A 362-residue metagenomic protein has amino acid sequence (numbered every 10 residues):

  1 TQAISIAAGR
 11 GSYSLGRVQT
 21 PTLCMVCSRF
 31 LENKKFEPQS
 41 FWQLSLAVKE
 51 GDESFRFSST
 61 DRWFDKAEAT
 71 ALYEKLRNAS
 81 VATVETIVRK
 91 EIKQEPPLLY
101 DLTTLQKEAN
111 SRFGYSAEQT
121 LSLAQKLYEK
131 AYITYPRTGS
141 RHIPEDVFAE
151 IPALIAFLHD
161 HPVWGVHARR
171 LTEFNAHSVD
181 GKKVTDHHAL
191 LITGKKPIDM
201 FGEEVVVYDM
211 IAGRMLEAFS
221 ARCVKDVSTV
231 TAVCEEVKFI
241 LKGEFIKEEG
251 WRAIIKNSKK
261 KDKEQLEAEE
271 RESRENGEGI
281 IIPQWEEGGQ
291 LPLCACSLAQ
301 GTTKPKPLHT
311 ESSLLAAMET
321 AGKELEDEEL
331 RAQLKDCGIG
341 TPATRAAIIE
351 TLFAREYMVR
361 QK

Functional and structural regions predicted by a protein language model:
T1-E91, V184-E249, A253: Phosphate-backbone binding and catalysis cores of DNA-processing enzymes
L23, S258, R345-A347: Residue-level recognition of conserved structural "scaffold" positions that shape functional pockets and channels
T70-V207, M215, F219, C223-V227 (+1 more regions): Structured DNA-binding interfaces in DNA transaction proteins
H142, A149-L154, K242-G250, I254-K259: Short secondary-structure boundary/capping segments
